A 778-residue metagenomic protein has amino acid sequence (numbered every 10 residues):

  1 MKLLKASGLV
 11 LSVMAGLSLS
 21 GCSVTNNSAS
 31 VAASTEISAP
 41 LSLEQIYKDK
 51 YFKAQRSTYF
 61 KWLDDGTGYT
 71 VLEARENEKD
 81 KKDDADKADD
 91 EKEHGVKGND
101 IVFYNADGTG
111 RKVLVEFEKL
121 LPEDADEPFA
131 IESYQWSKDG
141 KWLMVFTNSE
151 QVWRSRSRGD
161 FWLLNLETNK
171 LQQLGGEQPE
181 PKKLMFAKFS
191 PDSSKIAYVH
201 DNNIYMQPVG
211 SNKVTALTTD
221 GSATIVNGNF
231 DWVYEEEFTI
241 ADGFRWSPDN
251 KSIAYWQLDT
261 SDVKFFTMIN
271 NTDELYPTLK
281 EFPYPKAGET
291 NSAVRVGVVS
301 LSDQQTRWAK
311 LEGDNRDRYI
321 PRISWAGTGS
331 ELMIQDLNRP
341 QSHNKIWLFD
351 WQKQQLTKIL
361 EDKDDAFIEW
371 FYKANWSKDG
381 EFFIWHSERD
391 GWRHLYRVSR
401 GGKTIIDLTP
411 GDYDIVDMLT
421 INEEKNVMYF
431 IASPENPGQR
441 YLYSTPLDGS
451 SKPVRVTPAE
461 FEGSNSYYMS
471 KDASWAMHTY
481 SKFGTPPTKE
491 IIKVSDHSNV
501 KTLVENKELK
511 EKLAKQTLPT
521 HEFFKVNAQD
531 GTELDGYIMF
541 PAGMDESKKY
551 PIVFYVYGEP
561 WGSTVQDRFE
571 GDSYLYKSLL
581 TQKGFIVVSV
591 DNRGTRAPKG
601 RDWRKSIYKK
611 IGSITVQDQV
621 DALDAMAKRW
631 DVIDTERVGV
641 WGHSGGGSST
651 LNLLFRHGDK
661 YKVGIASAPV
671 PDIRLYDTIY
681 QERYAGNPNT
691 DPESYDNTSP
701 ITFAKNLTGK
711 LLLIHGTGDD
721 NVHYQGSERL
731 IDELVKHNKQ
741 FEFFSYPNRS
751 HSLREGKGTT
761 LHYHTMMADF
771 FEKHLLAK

Functional and structural regions predicted by a protein language model:
M1-A6: Positively charged n-region of N-terminal signal peptides that target proteins for export
S7-W475, F483-P487, I492, L518 (+2 more regions): Beta-propeller folds
K264-M268, R322, G329, Q335 (+2 more regions): Serine-hydrolase catalytic core recognition
